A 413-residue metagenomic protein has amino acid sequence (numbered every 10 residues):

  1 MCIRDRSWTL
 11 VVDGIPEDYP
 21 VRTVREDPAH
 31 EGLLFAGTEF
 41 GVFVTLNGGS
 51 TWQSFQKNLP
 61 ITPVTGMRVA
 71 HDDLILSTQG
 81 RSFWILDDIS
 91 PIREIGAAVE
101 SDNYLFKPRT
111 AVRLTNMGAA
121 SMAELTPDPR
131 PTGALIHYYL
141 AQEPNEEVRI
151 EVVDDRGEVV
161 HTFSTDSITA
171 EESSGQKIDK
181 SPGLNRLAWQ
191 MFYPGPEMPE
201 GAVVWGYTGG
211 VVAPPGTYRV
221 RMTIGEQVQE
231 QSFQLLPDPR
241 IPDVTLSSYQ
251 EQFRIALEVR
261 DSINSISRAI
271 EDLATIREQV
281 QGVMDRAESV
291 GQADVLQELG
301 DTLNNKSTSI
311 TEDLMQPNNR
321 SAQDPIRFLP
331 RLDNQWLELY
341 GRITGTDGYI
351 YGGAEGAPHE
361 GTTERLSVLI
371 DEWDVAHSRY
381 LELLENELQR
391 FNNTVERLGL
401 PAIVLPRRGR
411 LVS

Functional and structural regions predicted by a protein language model:
R4-E124, P131-H137, E143, S164 (+1 more regions): Beta-propeller blade termini and top-face loops
Q53, G157-F163, Q229: Surface-exposed loop/edge segments in extracytoplasmic proteins
P91-N116, S232-S265: Low-complexity, Pro/Ser/Thr- and charge-rich linker/hinge segments at domain boundaries
L114-R149, V153, L184-A188, A256-I263: Contiguous beta-strand segments within globular domains
I150, P214-I224: Short, aromatic- and glycine-rich surface loops/edge beta-strands on solvent-exposed regions
V159-G209: Glycine-centered tight-turn motifs at strand-turn-strand junctions
G195-P199, T223-Q231: Short acidic/polar inter-strand loop motif in beta-rich domains
I224, Q231-F233, S265-S413: Mature extracytoplasmic or organellar-lumen-exposed domains after removal of signal/transit peptides
